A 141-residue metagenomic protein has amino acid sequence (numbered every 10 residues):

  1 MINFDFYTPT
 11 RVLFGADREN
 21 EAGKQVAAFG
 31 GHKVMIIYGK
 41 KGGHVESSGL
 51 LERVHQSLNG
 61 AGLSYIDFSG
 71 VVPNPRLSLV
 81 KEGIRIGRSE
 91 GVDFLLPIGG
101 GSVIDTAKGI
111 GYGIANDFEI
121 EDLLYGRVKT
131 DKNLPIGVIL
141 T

Functional and structural regions predicted by a protein language model:
M1-F94: ATP/NTP phosphate-donor binding region
S78-T141: Glycine/threonine-rich beta-strand-loop-alpha-helix active-site module that forms ligand/phosphate-binding
